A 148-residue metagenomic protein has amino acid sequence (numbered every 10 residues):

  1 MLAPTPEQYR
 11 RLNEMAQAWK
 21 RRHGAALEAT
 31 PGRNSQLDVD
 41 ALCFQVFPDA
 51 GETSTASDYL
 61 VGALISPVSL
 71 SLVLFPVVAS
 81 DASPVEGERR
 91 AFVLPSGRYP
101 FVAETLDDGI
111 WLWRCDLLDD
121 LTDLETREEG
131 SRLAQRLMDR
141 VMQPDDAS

Functional and structural regions predicted by a protein language model:
M1-V61, I65: Charge-rich, low-complexity N-terminal segments
P4, A29, T55-Y59, P84-E86 (+3 more regions): Sparse, context-dependent recognition of short Cys/His-centered cofactor- or disulfide-binding micro-motifs
E7, E14, E28, E52 (+3 more regions): Glutamate identity and glutamate-enriched acidic tracts
F47-G51, V77-A79, L106, D120: Generic structural motif
V61-G62, R89-A91, S96-R98, R114-L121: Generic secondary-structure boundary/loop-capping signal
S71-I110: Short, internal acidic amphipathic alpha-helical interface segments that mediate docking to partner proteins
D108, W113-S148: Well-ordered alpha/beta subsegment
